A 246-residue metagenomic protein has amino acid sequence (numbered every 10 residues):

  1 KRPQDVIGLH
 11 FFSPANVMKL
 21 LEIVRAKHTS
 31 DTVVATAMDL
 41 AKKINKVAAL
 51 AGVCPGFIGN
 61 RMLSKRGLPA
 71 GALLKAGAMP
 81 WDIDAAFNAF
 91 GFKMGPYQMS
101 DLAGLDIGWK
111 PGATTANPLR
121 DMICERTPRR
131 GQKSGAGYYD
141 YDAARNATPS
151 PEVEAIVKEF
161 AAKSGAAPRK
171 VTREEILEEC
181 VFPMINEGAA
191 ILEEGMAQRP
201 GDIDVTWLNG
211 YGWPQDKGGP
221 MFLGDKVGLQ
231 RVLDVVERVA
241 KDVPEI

Functional and structural regions predicted by a protein language model:
K1-I246: N-terminal glycine-rich phosphate-binding loop for ADP-containing cofactors
